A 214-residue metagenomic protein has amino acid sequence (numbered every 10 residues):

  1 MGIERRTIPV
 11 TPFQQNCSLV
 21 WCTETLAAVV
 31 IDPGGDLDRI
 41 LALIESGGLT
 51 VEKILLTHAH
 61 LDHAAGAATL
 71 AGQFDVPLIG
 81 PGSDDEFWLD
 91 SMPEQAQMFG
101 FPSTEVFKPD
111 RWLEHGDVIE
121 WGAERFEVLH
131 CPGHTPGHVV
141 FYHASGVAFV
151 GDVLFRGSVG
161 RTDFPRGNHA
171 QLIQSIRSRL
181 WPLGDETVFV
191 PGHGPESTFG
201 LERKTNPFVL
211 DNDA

Functional and structural regions predicted by a protein language model:
G2-G47, V140-G151: Conserved beta-strand hairpin/beta-sheet module of binuclear metal-dependent hydrolase folds, prominently
I8-V10, P102, K108-D110, H130-P132: Short Gly/Pro-enriched turn/cap motifs at secondary-structure boundaries
Q15-S18, I40-L43, A65-A67, E114-H115 (+2 more regions): A generic local structural motif
V20, T57, C131: Conserved S/T- and glycine-rich ATP-binding loop of Class I adenylate-forming
L26, L49, E94-Q95, V118 (+1 more regions): Metallo-beta-lactamase
V29-I31, K53-L55, V128: Short catalytic-loop micro-motif centered on adjacent basic/acidic residues
G35-E120, E124, K204-D211: Active-site HxH/HxHxD metal-binding segment of metal-dependent hydrolases
